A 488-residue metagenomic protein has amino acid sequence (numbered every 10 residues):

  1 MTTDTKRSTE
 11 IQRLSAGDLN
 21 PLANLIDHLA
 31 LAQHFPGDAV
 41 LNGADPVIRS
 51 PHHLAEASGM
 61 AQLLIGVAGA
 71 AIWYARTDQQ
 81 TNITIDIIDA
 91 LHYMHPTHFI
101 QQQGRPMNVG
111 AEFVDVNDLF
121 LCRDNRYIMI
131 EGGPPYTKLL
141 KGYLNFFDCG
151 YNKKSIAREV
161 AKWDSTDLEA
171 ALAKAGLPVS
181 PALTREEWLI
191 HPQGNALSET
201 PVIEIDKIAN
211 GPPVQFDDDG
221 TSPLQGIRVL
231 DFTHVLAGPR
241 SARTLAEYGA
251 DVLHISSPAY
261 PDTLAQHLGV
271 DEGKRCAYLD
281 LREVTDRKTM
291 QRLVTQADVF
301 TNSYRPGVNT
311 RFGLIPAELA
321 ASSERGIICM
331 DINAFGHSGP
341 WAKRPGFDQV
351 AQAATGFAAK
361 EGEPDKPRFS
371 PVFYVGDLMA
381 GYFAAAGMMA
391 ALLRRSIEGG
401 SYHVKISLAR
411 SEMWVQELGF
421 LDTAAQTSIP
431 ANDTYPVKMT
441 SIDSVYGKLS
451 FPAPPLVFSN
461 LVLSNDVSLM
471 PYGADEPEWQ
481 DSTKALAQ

Functional and structural regions predicted by a protein language model:
T2-A259, R287, Q291, T295-Q296 (+6 more regions): Acyl-CoA thioester-binding alpha/beta core of soluble enzymes
G150-K154, E272-A277, N302: Short, basic, glycine/proline-bearing loop/turn elements
G249, G273-K274, A297, F347: Short, well-ordered alpha-helix to beta-strand connector turns
A250, H254-L281, T289: Glycine-rich phosphate-binding loop and adjoining beta1-alpha1-beta2 segment of Rossmann-like nucleotide-binding folds
T263-A265, G339-W341, K360-G362: Short, charged, surface-exposed secondary-structure boundary motifs
D271, Q291-T295, R344: A short, aliphatic-rich alpha-helical micro-motif
E272-G273, V350-A353, A424-P430: Acidic, Ser/Thr-rich peripheral helices and adjacent loops at domain boundaries
E283, N302-G356: N-terminal Rossmann-like NAD(P) cofactor-binding subdomain of oxidoreductases, focused on the glycine-rich
